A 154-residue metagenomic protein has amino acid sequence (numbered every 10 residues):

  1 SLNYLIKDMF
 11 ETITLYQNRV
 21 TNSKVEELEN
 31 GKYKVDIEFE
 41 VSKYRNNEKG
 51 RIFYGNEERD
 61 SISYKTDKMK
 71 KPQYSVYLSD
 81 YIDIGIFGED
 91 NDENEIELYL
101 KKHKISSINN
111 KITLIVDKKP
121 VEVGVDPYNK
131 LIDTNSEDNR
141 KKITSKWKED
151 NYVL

Functional and structural regions predicted by a protein language model:
S1-L154: Non-catalytic accessory/interaction domains
